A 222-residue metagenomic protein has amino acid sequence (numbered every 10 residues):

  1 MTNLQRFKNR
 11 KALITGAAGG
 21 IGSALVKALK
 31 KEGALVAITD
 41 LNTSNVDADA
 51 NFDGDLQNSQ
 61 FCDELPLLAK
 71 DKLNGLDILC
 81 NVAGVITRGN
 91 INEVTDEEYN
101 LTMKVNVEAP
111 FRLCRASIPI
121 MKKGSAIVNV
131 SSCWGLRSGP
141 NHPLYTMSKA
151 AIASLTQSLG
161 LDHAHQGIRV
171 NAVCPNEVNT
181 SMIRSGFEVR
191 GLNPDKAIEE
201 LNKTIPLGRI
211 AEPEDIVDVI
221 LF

Functional and structural regions predicted by a protein language model:
Q5-L35: Canonical Rossmann dinucleotide-binding motif of NAD(H)/NADP(H)-dependent dehydrogenases/reductases, specifically
N90-I91, T95-N100, L201: Substrate-binding pocket helix/loop in short-chain dehydrogenase/reductase
N92, R137-P143, H165-Q166, G208: Active-site loop immediately N-terminal to the catalytic Tyr-X3-Lys motif of short-chain dehydrogenase/reductase
V94, S138-T146, S158, G186: Active-site loop-to-helix junction immediately N-terminal to the catalytic Tyr of the SDR YXXXK motif in Rossmann-fold
C114, S148: Active-site helix of classical SDR
P119, L161-H165: Alpha-helical segment proximal to the catalytic Tyr-Lys
S132: Residue(s) in the substrate-gating loop at a strand-loop-helix junction that position the organic substrate next
